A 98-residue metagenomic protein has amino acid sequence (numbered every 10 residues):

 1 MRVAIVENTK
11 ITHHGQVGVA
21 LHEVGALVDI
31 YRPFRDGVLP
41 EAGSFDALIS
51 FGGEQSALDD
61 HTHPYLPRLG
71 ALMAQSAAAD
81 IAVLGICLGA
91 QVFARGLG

Functional and structural regions predicted by a protein language model:
M1-A79: N-terminal beta1-alpha1 cap of cysteine-dependent amidohydrolase-like domains
D59-H61, R95-G98: Short, conserved acidic/polar surface loops in the N-terminal third of protein domains
S76-L97: Catalytic nucleophile loop
